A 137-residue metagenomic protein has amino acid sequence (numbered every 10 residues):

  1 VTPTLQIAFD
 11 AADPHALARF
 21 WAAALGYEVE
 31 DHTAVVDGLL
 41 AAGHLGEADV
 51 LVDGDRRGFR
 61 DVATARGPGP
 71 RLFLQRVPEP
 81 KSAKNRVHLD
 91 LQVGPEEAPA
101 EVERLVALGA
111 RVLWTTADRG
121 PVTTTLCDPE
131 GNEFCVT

Functional and structural regions predicted by a protein language model:
T2-F9, H15, R19, A23-L25 (+4 more regions): Vicinal oxygen chelate
E97: Aromatic-lined glycan-binding groove of carbohydrate-active enzymes
